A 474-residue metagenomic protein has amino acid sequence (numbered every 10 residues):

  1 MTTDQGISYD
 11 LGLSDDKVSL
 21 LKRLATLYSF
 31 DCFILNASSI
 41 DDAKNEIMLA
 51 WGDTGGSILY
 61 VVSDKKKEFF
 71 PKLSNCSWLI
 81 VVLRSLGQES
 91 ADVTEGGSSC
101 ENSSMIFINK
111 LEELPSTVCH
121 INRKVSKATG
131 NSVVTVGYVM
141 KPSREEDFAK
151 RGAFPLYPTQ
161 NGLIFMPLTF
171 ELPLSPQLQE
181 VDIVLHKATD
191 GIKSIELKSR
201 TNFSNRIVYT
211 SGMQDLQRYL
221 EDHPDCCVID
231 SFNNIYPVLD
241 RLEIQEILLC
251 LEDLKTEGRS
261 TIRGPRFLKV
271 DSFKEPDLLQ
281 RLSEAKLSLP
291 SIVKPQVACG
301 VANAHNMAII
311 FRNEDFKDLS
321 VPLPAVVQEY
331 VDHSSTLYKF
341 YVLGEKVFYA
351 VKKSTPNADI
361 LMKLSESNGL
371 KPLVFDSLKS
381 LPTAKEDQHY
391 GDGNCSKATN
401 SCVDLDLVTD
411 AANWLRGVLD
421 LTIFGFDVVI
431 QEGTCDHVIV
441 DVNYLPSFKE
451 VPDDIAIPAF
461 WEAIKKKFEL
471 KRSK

Functional and structural regions predicted by a protein language model:
M1-L27, D31-I58, S63-R144, R151 (+7 more regions): Active-site nucleotide/adenylate-binding loops and adjacent lid/helix of ATP-dependent enzymes
C32-S38, N161-P173: A short beta-strand-loop structural module common to alpha/beta enzyme folds
L168-L197, R206: Helical hinge/lid and interdomain linker segments adjacent to catalytic or ligand-binding clefts that mediate domain
S291, F348-Y349, F424, D436-V440: Protein kinase-like catalytic core scaffold
L343-K346, E432-T434: Short acidic-glycine loop/turn motifs at beta-strand connectors
N394, C402-V403, G417-L421, I430-K474: C-terminal active-site "lid" helix and adjoining low-complexity regulatory extension at the edge of ATP-using catalytic
A412-L415: A conserved acidic, glycine/proline-rich C-terminal tail/linker
F426-V428: Hydrophobic residue at the +6 position relative to the catalytic HRD Asp in the kinase catalytic loop
